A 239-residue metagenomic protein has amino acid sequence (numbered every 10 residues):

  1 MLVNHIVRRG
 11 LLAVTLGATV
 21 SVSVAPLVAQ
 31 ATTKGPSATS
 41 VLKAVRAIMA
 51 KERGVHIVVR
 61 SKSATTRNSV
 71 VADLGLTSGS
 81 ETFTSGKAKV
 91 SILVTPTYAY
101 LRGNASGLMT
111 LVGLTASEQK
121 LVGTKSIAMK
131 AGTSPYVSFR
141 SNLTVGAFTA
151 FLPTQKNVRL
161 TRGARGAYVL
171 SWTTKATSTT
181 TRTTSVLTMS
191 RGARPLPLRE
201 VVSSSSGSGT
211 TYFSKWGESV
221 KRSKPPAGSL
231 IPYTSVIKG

Functional and structural regions predicted by a protein language model:
L2-V71, V158-G163, A227-L230, T234-G239: N-terminal leader/targeting segments and the immediate start of mature chains
V45, S69-S78, I92, T188-R191 (+1 more regions): Extended lipid/amphipathic-ligand handling interfaces
H56, R67-G107: N-terminal beta-strand/beta-hairpin edge segment
V59-K62, T82-G86, G103-A105, T174 (+1 more regions): Beta-turn initiation residues at beta-strand->coil junctions
K62-R67, K87-V90, S178-T180, S204-S208: Solvent-exposed loop/turn segments connecting transmembrane beta-strands in outer-membrane beta-barrel proteins
R102-V145: Acidic/charged, solvent-exposed loop-and-adjacent secondary-structure segments enriched in E/D, K/R, S/T, and G/P
A128-V186: A charged, solvent-exposed segment within the mature domains of Sec-exported extracytoplasmic proteins
G163-S229: Gly/Pro-enriched, hydrophobic low-complexity segments that function as extracytoplasmic propeptides/linkers
